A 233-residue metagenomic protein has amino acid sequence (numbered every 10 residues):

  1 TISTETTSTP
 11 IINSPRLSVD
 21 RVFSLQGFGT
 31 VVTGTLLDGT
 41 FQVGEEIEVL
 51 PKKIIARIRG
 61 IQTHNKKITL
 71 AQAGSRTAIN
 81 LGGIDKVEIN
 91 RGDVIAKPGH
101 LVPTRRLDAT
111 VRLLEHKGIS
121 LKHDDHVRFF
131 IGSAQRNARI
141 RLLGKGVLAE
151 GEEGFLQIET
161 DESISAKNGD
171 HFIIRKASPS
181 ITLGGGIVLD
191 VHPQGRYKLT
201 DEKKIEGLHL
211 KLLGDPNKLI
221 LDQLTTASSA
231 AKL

Functional and structural regions predicted by a protein language model:
T1-K117, G154: Conserved catalytic-core segments of large NTP-driven translation/proteostasis enzymes
I84-L233: C-terminal effector modules of nucleic-acid-centric enzymes and ribosome-associated factors
